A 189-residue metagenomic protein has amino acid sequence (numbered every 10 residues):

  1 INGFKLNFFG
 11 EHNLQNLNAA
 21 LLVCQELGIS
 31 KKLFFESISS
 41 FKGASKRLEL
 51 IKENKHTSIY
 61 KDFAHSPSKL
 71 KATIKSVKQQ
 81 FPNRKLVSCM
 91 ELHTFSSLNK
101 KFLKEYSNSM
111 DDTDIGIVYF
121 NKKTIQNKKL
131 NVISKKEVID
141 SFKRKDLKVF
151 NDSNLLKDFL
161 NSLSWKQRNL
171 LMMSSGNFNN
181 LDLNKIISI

Functional and structural regions predicted by a protein language model:
N2-K5: Structural motif
F9-H12, A19-I189: ATP-dependent carboxylate-amine ligase
